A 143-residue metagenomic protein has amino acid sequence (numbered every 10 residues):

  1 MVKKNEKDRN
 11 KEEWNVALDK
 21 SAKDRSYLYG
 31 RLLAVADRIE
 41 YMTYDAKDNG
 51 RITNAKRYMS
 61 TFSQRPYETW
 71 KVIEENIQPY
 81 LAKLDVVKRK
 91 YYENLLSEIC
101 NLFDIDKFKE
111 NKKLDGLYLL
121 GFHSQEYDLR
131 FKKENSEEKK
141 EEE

Functional and structural regions predicted by a protein language model:
M1-E143: Intrinsic-disorder/low-complexity detector
